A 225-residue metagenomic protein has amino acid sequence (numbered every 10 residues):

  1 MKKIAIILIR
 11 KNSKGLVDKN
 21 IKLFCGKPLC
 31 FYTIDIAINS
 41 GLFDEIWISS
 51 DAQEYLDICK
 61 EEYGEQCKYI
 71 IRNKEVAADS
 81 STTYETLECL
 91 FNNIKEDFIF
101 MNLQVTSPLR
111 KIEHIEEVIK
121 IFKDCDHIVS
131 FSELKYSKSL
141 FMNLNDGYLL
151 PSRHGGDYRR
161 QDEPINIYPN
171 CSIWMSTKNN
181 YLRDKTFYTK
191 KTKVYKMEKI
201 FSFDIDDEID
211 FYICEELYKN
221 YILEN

Functional and structural regions predicted by a protein language model:
M1-V17: N-terminal nucleotide-binding beta1-loop-alpha1 segment
K2-I7, C30, E45-I48: Hydrophobic targeting segments
K11, K27, S50-Q53: Residues in the short beta-alpha loop(s) of Rossmann-like NAD(P)-binding domains
K22-L23, I48, N102, F203: Conserved SAM-binding loop
L29-E45, D57: A short, N-terminal amphipathic alpha-helix
W47, Q53-M101, L109-E113, E117: Short phosphate-binding loop-to-helix
D79-C89, E96, P108-E198: Conserved core of the sugar-phosphate nucleotidyltransferase
K196, I200-N225: Hydrophobic helical membrane-anchoring modules
